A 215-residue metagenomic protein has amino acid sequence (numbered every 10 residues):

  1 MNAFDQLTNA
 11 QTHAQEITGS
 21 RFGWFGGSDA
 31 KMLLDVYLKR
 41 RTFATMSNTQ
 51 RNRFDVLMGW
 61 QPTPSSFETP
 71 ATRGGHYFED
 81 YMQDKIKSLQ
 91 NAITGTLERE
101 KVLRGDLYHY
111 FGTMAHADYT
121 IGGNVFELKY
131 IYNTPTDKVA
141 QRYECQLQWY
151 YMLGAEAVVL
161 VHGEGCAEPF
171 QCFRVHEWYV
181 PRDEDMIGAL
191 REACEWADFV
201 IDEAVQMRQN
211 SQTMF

Functional and structural regions predicted by a protein language model:
M1-Y81, K85, L89, F215: Charged, glycine-rich intrinsically disordered N-terminal tails and low-complexity linkers that flank
T18-G19, K31, Y37, F54 (+5 more regions): Generic detection of intrinsically disordered/low-complexity segments and helix-coil linkers/edges
T94-V205: Nucleic-acid nuclease catalytic cores
L153, M214-F215: A short, terminal or domain-edge coil/loop segment
A204-M214: Charged phosphate-binding loop/patch that engages nucleotide di/tri-phosphates or the phosphate backbone of nucleic
